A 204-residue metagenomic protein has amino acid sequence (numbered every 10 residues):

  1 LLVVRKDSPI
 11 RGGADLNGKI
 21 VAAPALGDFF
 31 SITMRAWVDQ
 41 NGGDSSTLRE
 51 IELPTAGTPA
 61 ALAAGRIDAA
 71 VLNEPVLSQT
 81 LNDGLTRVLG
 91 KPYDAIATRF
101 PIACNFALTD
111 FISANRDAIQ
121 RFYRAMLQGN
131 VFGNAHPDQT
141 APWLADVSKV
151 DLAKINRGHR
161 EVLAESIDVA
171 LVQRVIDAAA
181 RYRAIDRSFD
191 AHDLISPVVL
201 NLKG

Functional and structural regions predicted by a protein language model:
L1-L81, D138-P142, V169-Q173: Bilobed "Venus flytrap"/periplasmic-binding protein-like clamshell domains and structurally analogous long
S8, E50-I51, A56-W143: Pocket-lining segment of extracytoplasmic ligand-binding domains
L26, L48, G90-K91, I155 (+1 more regions): Residue-level detector of family-conserved "landmark" positions at structurally sensitive sites
N41-G42, G84, S148, R183: A broad structural signal for alpha-helix termini and local helix breaks/kinks
S45-S46, R87, L152, D186-R187: Residue-level detector of short coil/turn "hinge" positions at structural boundaries
T80, A97-R99, V162-L163, I195-V199: Short secondary-structure boundary/hinge segments and terminal tails
S113-D186: Secondary-structure end/capping motifs
A180-G204: Conserved C-terminal helix/tail region of periplasmic/extracytoplasmic solute-binding proteins
